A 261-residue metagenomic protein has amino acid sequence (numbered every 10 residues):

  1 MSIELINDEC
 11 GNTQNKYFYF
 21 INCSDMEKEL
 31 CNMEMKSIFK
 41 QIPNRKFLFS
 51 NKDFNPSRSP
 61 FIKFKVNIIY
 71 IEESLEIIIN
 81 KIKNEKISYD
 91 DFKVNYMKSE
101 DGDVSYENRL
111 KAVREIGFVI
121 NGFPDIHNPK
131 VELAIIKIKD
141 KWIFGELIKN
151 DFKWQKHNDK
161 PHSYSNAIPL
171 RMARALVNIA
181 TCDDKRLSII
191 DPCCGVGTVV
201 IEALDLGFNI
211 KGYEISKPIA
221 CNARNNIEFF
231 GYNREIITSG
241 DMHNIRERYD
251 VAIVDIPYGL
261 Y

Functional and structural regions predicted by a protein language model:
M1-I120: Non-catalytic nucleic-acid substrate-recognition regions in nucleic-acid-modifying enzymes
L48-P60, I126-I138, D250: Short, well-ordered secondary-structure micro-motifs within conserved domains or adaptor modules
N95-S99, L147, V254-P257: Short loop/turn segments at strand-loop or loop-helix junctions that form parts of catalytic or ligand-binding pockets
K98-D101, L133-I136, N178-D183: A positively charged, amphipathic N-terminal helix/segment that binds anionic biomolecules
G122-P129, G240-I245: Short acidic low-complexity segments
K141-D183: SAM-dependent Rossmann-like transferase core, predominantly class I methyltransferases with a strong bias toward
I168-R246: Conserved S-adenosyl-L-methionine
T238-Y261: S-adenosylmethionine
